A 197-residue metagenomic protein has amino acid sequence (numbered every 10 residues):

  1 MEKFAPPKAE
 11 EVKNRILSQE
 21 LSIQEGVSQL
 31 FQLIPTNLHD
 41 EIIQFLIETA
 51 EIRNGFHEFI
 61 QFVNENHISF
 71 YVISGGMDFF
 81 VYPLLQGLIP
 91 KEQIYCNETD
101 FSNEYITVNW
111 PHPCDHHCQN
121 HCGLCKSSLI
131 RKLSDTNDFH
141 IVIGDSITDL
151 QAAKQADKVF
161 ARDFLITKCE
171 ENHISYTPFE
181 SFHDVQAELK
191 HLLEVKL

Functional and structural regions predicted by a protein language model:
M1-C96: Alpha-helical substrate-recognition element adjacent to the catalytic core
G55-Q61, E65-S69, G76-L197: C-terminal cap/substrate-recognition subdomain and adjoining C-terminal extension of metal-dependent phosphatase-like
